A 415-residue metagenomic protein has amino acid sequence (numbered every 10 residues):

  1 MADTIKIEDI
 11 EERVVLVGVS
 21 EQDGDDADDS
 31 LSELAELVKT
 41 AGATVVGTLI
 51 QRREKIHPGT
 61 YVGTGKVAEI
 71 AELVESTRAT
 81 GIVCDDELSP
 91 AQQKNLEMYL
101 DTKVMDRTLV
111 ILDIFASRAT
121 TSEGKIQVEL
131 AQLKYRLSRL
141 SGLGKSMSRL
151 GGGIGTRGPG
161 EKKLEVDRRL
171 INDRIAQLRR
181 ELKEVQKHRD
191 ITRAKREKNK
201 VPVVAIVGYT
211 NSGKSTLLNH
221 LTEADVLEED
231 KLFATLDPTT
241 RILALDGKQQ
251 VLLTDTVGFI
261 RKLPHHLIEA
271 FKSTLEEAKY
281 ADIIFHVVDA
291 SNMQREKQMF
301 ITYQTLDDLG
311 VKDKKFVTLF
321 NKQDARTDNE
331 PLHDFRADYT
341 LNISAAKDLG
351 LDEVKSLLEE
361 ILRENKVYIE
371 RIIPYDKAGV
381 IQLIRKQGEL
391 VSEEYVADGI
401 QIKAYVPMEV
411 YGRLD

Functional and structural regions predicted by a protein language model:
M1-D113: N-terminal accessory targeting/assembly segments
M1-L16, S141-S212, L218, M293 (+1 more regions): C-terminal-of-GTPase-core extension/linker across diverse P-loop GTPases
S20-G24, R53-K55, E87-P90, L109-L112 (+6 more regions): Conserved nucleotide-binding/hydrolysis micro-motifs of P-loop NTPases
E21-D26, I56-T60, R118-E123, K162-K163 (+4 more regions): Flexible beta-alpha connector loops of hexameric P-loop NTPases
S30-K39, A71-S76, L88-D101, K248-Q249 (+1 more regions): Conserved C-terminal guanine-recognition region of P-loop GTPase G domains, centered on the G4
L109-A131: Short alpha-helix plus adjacent loop in nuclease-associated cores
R189, R196-P202, H220-Q250, I260 (+3 more regions): Switch I (effector-binding) loop of TRAFAC-class P-loop GTPase G-domains
